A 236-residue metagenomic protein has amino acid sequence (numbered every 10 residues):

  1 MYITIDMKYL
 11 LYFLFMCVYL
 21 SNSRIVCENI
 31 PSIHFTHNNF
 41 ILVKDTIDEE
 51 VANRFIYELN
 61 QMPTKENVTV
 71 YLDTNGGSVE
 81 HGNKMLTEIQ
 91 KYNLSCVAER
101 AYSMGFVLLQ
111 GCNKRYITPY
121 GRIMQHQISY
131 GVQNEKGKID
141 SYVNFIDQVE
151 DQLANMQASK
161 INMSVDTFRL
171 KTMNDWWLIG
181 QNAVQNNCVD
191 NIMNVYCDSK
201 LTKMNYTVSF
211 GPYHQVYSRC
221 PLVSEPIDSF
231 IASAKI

Functional and structural regions predicted by a protein language model:
Y2-I3: Short, positively charged and aromatic/hydrophobic N-terminal segments
M7-F106, G111-Y120, M124-I236: N-terminal organellar transit peptides
